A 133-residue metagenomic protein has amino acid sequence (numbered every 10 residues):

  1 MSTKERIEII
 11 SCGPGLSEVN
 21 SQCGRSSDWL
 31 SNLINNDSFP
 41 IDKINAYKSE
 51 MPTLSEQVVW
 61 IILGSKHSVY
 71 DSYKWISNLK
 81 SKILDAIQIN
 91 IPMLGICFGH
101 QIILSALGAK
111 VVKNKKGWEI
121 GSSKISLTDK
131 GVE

Functional and structural regions predicted by a protein language model:
M1-I89: N-terminal beta1-alpha1 cap of cysteine-dependent amidohydrolase-like domains
S38-I41, V111, E133: Secondary-structure boundary/capping signal
L63-G131: Cysteine-nucleophile active-site neighborhood
